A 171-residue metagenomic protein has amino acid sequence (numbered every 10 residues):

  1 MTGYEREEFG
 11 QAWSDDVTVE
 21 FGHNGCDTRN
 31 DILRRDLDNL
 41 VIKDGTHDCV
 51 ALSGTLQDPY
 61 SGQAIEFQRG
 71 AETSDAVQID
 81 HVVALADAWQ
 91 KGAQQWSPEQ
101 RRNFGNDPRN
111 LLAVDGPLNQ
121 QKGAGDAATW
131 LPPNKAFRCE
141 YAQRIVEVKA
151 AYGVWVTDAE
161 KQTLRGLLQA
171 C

Functional and structural regions predicted by a protein language model:
M1-C26, D158-E160, Q169-A170: N-terminal module-boundary/linker segments of secreted carbohydrate-active enzymes
T2-G3, G10, T28-D31, L37-D38 (+1 more regions): Post-signal/leader-peptide non-cytosolic segments of secretory proteins
D15-G70: Glycine/proline-rich, flexible active-site/cofactor-binding loop segments that harbor closely spaced acidic
C49-A51, Y60-C171: Domain-level detector of nuclease and nuclease-like folds in predominantly extracellular/periplasmic contexts
